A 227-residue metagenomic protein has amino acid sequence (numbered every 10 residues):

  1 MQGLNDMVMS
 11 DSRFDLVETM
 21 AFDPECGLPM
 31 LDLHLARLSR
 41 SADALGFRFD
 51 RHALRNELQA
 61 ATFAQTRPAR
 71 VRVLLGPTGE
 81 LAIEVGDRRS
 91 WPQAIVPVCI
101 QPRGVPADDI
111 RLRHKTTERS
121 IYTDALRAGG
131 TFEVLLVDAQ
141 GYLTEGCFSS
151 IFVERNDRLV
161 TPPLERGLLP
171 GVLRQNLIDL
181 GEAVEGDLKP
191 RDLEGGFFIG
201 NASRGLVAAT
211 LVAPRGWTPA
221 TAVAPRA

Functional and structural regions predicted by a protein language model:
M1-R70, L74-A227: Helix-start/capping segments and mature chain N-termini
